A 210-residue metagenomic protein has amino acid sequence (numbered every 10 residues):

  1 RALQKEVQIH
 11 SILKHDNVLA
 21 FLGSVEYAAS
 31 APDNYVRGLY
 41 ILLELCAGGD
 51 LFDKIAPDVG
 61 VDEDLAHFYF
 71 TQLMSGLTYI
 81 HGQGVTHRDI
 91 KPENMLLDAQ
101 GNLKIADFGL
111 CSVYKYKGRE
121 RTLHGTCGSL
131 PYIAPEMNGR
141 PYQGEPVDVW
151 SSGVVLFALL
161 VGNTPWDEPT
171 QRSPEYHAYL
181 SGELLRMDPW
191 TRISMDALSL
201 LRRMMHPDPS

Functional and structural regions predicted by a protein language model:
A20-V36: Short beta-strand micro-motifs within the conserved protein kinase catalytic domain, predominantly in the N-lobe
D33-D50: Conserved short submotifs of the Hanks-type protein kinase catalytic core that shape the nucleotide-binding pocket
Y69-F70: Activation segment signature within eukaryotic-like protein kinase domains
H81-L97: Catalytic-loop of the protein kinase fold
L123-M137: Conserved activation segment of eukaryotic-like protein kinases, specifically the C-terminal portion of the activation
E136-P146: Conserved end of the kinase activation segment
